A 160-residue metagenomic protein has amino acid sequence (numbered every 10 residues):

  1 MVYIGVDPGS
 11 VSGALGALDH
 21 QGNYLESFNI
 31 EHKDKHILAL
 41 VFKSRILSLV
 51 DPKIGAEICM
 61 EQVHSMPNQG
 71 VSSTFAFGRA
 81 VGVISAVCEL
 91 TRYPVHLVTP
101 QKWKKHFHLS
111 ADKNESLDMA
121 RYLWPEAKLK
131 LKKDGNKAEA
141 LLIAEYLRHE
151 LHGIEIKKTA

Functional and structural regions predicted by a protein language model:
M1-A160: Phosphate- and other anionic-substrate recognition elements at nucleic-acid/protein interfaces
